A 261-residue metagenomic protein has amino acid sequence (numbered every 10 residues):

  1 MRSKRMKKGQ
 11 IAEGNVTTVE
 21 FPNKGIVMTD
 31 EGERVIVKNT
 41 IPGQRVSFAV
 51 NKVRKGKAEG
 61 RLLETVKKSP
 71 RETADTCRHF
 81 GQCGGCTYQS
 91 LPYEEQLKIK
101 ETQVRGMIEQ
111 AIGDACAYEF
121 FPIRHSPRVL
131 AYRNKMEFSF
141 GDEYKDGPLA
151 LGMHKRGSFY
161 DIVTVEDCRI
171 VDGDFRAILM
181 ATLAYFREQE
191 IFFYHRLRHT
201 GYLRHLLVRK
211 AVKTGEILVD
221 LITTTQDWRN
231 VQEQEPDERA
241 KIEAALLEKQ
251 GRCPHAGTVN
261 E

Functional and structural regions predicted by a protein language model:
R2-E261: Accessory RNA-recognition modules of RNA-modification enzymes
